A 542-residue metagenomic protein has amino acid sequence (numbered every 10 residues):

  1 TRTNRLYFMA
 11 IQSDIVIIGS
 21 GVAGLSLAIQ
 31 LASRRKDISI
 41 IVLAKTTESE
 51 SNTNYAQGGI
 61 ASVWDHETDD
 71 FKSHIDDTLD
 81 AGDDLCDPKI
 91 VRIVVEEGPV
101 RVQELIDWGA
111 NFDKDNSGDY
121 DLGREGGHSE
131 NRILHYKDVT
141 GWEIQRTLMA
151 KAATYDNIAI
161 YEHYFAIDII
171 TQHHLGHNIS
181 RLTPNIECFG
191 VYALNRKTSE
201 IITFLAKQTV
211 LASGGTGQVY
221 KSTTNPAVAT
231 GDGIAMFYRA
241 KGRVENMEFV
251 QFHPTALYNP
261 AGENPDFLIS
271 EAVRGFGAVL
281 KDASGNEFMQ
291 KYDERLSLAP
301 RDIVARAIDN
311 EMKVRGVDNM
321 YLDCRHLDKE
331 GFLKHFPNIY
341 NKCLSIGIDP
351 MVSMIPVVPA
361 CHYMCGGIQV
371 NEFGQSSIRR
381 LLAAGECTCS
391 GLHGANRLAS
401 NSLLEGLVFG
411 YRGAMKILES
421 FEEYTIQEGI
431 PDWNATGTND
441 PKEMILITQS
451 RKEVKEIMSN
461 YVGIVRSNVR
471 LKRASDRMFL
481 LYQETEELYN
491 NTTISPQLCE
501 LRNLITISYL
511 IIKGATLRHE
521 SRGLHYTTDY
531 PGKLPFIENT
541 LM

Functional and structural regions predicted by a protein language model:
F8-D14, L27-Q30, K36, T47-S49 (+11 more regions): Glycine- and aromatic-enriched mobile tails/lids
S20-V22: Glycine-rich Rossmann-fold phosphate-binding loop(s) that bind the pyrophosphate of adenine dinucleotide cofactors
D37-A44, N246: Short beta-strand "acidic-cap" motif of Rossmann-like dinucleotide-binding folds
T46-D77, D83, P254-T255, N264-P265: Conserved N-terminal glycine-rich FAD pyrophosphate-binding loop of Rossmann-like flavoproteins
C86-P99, R132-A150, Y161, T223-G231 (+3 more regions): Short beta-strand to alpha-helix junction loop
D107-E200, L205, A212, A256-P260: Conserved redox-cofactor binding core of oxidoreductases
D168-S180, P184-N185, F189-T198, I348-L392: FAD-site-proximal beta/loop scaffold in flavoenzymes
M236, G242-I355, K416-E423: An anion/pyrophosphate-binding glycine-rich loop and adjacent beta-alpha core in soluble alpha-beta enzymes
